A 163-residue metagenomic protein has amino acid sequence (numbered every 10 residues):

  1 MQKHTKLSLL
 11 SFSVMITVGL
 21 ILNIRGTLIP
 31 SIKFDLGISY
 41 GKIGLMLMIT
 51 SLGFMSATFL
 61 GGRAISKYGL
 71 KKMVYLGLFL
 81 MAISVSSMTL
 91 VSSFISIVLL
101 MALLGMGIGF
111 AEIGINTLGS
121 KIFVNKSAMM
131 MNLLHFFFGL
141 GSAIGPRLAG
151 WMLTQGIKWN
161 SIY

Functional and structural regions predicted by a protein language model:
H4, T89-L100: Helix-loop junctions at membrane interfaces in 12-TM secondary transporters
L7, S13-I38, N116, G145: Extracytoplasmic
N23, T50-F59, S142-A143: Residue-level signature of mid-helix packing/kink "hotspots" within the transmembrane helices of 12-pass Major
G37, G69, L90-I95, V124: Helix-breaking motifs and short loop linkers at transmembrane-helix boundaries and internal kinks in secondary membrane
K71-V74: Primarily marks hydrophobic transmembrane alpha-helices of the MFS/SLC 12-helix fold
F79-S92: C-terminal ends and interior cores of transmembrane alpha-helices in multi-pass membrane transporters/permeases
S96, N125, L133-Y163: Helix-loop-helix hairpin linking two adjacent transmembrane segments in secondary transporters
L100-F136: Cytoplasmic helix-loop-helix junction between adjacent transmembrane helices in 12-TM secondary transporters
